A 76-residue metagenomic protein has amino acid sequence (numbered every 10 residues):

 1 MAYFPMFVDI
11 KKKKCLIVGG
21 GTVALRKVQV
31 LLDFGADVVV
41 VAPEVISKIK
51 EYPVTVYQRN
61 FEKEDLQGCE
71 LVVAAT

Functional and structural regions predicted by a protein language model:
M1-E44, K48-Y52, V56-R59: Hydrophobic, well-ordered beta-alpha structural blocks that scaffold small-molecule cofactor pockets
P53-T76: Phosphate-bearing ligand-interacting subdomains that bind or position ATP/ADP/UDP/GDP/NAD(P) or nucleotide-linked
